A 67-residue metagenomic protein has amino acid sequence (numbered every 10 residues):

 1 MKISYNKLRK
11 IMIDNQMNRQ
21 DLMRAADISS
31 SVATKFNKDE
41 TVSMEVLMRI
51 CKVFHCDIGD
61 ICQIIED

Functional and structural regions predicted by a protein language model:
M1-N18: A short, Lys/Arg-rich alpha-helix, primarily the initiator
M12, M23, C51: The alpha-helix within a helix-turn-helix
D21, V32, D60: Residues in the helix-turn-helix
I28-V42: Recognition helix of helix-turn-helix/homeodomain-like DNA-binding domains that insert into the DNA major groove
D39-K52: Short, basic-rich loop-to-helix N-cap that marks the start of a DNA-contacting helix
H55-D67: Short C-terminal boundary/hinge segments that cap the last helix of small helical domains
